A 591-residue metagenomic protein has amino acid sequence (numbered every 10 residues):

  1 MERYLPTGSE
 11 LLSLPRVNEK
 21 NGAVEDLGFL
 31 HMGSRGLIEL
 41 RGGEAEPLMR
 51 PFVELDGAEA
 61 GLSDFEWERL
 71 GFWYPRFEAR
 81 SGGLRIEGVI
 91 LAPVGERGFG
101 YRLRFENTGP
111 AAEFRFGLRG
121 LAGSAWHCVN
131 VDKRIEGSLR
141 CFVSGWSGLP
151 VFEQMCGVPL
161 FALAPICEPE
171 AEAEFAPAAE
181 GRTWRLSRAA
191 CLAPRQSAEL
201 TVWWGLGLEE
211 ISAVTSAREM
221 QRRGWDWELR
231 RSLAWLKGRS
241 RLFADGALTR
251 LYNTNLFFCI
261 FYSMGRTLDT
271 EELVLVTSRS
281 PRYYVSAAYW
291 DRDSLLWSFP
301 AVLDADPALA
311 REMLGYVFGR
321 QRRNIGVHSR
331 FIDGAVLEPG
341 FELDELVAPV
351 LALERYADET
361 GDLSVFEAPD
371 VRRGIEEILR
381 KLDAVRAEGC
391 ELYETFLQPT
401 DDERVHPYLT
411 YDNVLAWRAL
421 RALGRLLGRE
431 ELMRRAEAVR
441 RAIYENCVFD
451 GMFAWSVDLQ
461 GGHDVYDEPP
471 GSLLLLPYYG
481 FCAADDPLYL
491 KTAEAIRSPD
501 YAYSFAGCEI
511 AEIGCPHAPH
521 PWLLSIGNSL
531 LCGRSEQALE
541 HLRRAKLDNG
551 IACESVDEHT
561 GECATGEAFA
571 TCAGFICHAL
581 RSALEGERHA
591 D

Functional and structural regions predicted by a protein language model:
M1-E39, S286-Y289, P339-Y356, H463-A484 (+1 more regions): C-terminal capping/lid segments that line or modulate ligand- or cofactor-binding pockets
M1-F243, A590: Terminal accessory carbohydrate-recognition/targeting modules of carbohydrate-active enzymes
E199-A217, Y283-Y284, S329-F331, A335-A348 (+3 more regions): The feature captures the catalytic groove of carbohydrate-active enzymes
E219-S278: An acidic-aromatic substrate-binding cleft motif
R241-T249, R266, V302-L314, A357-E376 (+4 more regions): Structural helix-adjacent loops and short alpha-helical linkers that scaffold large soluble proteins
N255-T267, A305-H328, D370-E391, R434-M452 (+2 more regions): Long, well-ordered core segments of solenoidal/helical folds
Y284-E388, N413, E567-E587: Aromatic-rich carbohydrate-recognition surfaces in CAZymes
A288-D291, P369, E377-L379, A387-E391 (+2 more regions): Extended ligand-binding clefts on enzyme/binding-domain cores
